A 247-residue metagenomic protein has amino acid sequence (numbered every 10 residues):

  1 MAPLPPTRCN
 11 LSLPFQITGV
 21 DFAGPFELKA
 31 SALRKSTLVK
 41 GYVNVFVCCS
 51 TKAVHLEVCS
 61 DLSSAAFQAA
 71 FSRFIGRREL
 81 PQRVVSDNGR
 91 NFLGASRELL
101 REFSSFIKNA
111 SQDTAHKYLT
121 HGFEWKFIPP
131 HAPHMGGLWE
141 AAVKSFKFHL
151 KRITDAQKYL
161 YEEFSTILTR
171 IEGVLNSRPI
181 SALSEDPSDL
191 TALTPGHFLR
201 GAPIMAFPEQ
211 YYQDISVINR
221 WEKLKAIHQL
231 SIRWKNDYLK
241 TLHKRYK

Functional and structural regions predicted by a protein language model:
M1-P5, G24, N176, A182: Amphipathic alpha-helical blocks
M1-S12, R101-S104, H243-K247: Basic, flexible linker segments flanking DNA-binding modules in nucleic acid-interacting mobile-element proteins
T7-H55, S60: An active-site-proximal beta-strand-loop segment
V39-K40, L56-R83, S104-I107: Active-site beta-loop-alpha junctions of metal-dependent nucleic acid enzymes, especially the RNase H-like/DDE
C49-D61, A65, L239-K247: A short, polar/acidic, helix/strand-boundary loop motif
C49-T51, F74-Q82, D113-H121, Q157: Secondary-structure transition/capping motifs at alpha-helix termini and the adjoining loop/turn into the next element
G76-E102: Acidic/histidine-rich, metal-coordinating catalytic segments
G94-L100, A115-K247: Domain-scale segment recognizer with a strong primary affinity for retroviral/LTR-retrotransposon integrase
